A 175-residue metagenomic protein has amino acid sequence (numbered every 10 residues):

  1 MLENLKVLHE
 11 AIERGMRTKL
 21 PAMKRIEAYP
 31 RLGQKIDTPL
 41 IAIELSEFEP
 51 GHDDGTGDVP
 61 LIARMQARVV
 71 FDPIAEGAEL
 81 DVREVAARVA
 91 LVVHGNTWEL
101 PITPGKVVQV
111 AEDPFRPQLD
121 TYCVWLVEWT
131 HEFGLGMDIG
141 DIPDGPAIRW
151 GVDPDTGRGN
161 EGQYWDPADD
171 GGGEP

Functional and structural regions predicted by a protein language model:
M1-L32, F48-P175: Charged, amphipathic alpha-helical segments and their flanking helix caps
D37-F48: A short, hydrophobic beta-strand-centered structural micro-motif
